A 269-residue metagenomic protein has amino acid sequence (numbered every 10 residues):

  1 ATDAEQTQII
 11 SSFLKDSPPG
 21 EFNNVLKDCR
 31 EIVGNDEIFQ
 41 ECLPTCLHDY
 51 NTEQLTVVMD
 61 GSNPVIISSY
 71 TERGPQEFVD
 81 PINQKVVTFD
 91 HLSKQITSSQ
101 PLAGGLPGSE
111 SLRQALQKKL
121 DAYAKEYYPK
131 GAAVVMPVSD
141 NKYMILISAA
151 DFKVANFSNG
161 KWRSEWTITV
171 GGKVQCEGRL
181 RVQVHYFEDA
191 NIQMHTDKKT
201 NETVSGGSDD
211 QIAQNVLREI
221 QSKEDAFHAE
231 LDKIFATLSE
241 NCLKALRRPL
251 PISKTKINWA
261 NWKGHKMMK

Functional and structural regions predicted by a protein language model:
A1-P137, A229-K269: A structural "domain/chain start" motif
F13-L14, L43-Y50, W162-I168, A213-I220: Generic hydrophobic, helix-prone segments enriched in Leu/Val/Ile
N24-V25, P81, V154-G160, D189-K198 (+4 more regions): Generic local-structure boundary detector
R30, R73, R113, R163 (+4 more regions): Arginine residue identity/basic-tract feature
I67, Q114, K118, A122 (+2 more regions): Surface-exposed short loop/turn segments
D189-L238: Short secondary-structure boundary motifs at beta->alpha junctions and helix caps
